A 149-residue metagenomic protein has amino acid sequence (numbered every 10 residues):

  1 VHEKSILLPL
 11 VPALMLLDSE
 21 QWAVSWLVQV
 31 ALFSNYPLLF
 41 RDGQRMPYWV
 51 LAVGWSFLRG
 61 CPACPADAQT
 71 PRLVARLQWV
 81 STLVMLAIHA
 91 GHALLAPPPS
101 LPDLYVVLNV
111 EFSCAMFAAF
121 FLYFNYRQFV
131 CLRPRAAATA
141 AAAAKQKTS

Functional and structural regions predicted by a protein language model:
V1-S5: Replace "multi-pass membrane enzymes" with "multi-pass membrane proteins
P12: Active-site-proximal segments of catalytic enzyme domains that coordinate small-molecule cofactors or metal ions
L16, E20-S149: Transmembrane helical bundles and short interhelical boundary loops of multi-pass, membrane-embedded
